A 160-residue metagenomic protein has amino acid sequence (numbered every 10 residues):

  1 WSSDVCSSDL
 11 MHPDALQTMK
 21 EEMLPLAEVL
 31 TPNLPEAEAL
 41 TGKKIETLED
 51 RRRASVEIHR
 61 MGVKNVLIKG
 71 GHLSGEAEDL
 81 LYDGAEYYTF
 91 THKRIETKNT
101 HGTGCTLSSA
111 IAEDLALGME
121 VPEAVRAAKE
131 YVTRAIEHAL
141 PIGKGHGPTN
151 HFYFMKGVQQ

Functional and structural regions predicted by a protein language model:
W1-S7: Short, small-residue-biased leader/transition segments that mark boundaries at the very start of proteins
S3, E36, G70-S74, R94-E96 (+1 more regions): Glycine-rich beta-alpha junction loops
M11-Y87: Conserved phosphate/ATP/ADP-binding segment of small-molecule kinases
A39, T97-V121: Short, small-residue alpha-helix embedded
K44, H72-L73, G104-T106, A110 (+1 more regions): Gly/Ser/Thr-rich beta-alpha loop segments that engage phosphate groups in nucleotides
Y87-H101: Short pre-catalytic strand/loop immediately N-terminal to key active-site residues, enriched for Gly-Thr
Y87-Y88, D114-A128: Phosphate-handling active-site elements
P122-Q160: Charged C-terminal helix
